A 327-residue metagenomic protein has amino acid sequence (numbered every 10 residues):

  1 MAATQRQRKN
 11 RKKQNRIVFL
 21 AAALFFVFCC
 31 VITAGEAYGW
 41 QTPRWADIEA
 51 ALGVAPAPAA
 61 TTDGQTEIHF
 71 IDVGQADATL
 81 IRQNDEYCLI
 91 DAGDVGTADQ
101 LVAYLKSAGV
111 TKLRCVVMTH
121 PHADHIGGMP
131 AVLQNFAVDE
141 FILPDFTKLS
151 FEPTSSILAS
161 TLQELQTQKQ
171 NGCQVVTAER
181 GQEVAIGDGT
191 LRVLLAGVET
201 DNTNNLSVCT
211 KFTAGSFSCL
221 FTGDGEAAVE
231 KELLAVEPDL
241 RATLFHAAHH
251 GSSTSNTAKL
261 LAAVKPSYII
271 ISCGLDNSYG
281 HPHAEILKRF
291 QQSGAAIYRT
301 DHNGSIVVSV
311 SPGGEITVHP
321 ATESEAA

Functional and structural regions predicted by a protein language model:
A2-A327: Non-globular, low-confidence helical/coil segments that flank catalytic cores
